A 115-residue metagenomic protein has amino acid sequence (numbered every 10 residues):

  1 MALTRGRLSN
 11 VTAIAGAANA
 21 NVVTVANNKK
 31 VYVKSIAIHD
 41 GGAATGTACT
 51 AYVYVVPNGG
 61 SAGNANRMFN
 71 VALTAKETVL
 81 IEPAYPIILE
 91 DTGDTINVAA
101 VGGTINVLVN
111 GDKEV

Functional and structural regions predicted by a protein language model:
M1-V31, P57-G59, T92, A99-V115: C-terminal interaction-tip segments
S9, A51, F69-V71, L108: Long, low-complexity N-terminal extensions
V23-N27, I38-G46: Asparagine-centered strand-capping/turn motif at beta-strand->loop junctions
K34, G46-A51, G103-V107: Short beta-strand/loop motifs in extracellular/secreted proteins, especially within beta-sandwich accessory domains
A37-I38, G111: Hydrophobic beta-strand positions in extracellular immunoglobulin-like domains
A43-F69: Short, surface-exposed beta-strand/strand-loop-strand elements in extracellular ectodomains
G59-T92: Intrinsically disordered, low-complexity Pro/Gly/Ser/Thr-rich segments with frequent PxxP/GP/PP motifs and embedded
